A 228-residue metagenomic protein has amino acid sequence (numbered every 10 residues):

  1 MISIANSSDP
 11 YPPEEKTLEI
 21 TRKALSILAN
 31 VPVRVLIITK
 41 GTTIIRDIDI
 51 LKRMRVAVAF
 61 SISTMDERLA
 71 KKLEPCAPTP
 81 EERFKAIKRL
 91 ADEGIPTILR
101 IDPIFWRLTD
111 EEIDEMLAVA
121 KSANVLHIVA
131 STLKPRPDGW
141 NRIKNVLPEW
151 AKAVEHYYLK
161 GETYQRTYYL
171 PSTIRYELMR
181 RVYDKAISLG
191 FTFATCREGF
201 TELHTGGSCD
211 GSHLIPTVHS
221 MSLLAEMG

Functional and structural regions predicted by a protein language model:
M1-I174: Conserved AdoMet/S-adenosylmethionine-binding subsite of the radical SAM
I143-G228: C-terminal accessory extensions appended to soluble enzyme cores
